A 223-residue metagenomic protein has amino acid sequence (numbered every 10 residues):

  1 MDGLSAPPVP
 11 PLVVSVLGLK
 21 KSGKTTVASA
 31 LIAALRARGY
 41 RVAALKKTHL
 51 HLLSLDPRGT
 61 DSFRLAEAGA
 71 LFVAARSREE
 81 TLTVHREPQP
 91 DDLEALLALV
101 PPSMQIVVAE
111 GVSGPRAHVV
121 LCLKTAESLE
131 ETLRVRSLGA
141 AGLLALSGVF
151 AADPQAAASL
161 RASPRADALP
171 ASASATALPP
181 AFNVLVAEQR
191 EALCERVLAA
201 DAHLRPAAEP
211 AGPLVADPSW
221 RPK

Functional and structural regions predicted by a protein language model:
D2-L50: Walker A (P-loop) phosphate-binding motif
P8-P11, R38-R41, G69-A70, P102-M104 (+2 more regions): Short coil/turn connectors at secondary-structure junctions
L17, L204-K223: C-terminal-of-GTPase-core extension/linker across diverse P-loop GTPases
K21, K47-L50, R78-E79, V112-S113 (+1 more regions): Short, ordered loop/turn segments at secondary-structure junctions
T26, L35, P90, A98-S103 (+1 more regions): P-loop NTP-binding site
I32-P88: N-terminal phosphate/diphosphate-binding loop that engages ATP/GTP or pyrophosphate donors across diverse enzyme folds
H85-P115: Phosphate-binding/switch loop-helix module in NTP-utilizing enzymes
I106-A208, L214: Phosphate/Mg2+-binding loops and adjacent switch elements in nucleotide/diphosphate-handling enzyme cores
